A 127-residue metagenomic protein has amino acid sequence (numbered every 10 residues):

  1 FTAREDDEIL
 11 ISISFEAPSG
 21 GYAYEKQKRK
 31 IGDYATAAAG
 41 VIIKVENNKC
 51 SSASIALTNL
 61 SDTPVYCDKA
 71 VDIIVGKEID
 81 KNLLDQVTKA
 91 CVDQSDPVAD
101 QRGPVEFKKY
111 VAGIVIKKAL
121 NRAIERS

Functional and structural regions predicted by a protein language model:
F1-S127: C-terminal structural segment of proteins
